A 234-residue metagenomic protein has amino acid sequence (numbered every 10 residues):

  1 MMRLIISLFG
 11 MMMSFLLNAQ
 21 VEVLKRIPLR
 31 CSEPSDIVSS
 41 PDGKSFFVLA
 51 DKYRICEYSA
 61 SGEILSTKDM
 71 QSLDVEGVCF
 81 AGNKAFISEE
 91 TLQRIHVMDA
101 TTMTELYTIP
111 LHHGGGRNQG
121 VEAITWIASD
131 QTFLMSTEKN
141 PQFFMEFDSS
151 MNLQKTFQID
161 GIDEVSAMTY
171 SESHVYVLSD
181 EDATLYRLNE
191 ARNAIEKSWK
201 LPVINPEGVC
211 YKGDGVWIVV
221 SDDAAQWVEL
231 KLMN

Functional and structural regions predicted by a protein language model:
R26-C31, T67-Q71, I109-G116, F157-G161 (+1 more regions): Surface loop/turn motifs at the tips and blade-to-blade linkers of beta-strand repeat domains
R30, S40, F47-K52, I87-Q93 (+3 more regions): Conserved beta-strand positions in repeat-built beta-propeller and related beta-rich domains
E33, D74, G120, E164 (+1 more regions): Beta-rich catalytic cores
D42-K44, G82-N83, S129-Q131, E172-S173 (+1 more regions): Short coil/turn segments that connect the beta-strands within blades of beta-propeller domains
S59-E63, D99-M103, D148-M151, N189-N193 (+1 more regions): Short loop/turn segments that connect beta-strands within beta-propeller blades
E196-C210: Conserved blade-ending motifs and adjacent loop-strand segments that build the rim/top face of beta-propeller domains
C210-N234: Blade-level signature of beta-propeller repeat domains, shared across WD40, Kelch, NHL, RCC1 and BNR/Asp-box propellers
